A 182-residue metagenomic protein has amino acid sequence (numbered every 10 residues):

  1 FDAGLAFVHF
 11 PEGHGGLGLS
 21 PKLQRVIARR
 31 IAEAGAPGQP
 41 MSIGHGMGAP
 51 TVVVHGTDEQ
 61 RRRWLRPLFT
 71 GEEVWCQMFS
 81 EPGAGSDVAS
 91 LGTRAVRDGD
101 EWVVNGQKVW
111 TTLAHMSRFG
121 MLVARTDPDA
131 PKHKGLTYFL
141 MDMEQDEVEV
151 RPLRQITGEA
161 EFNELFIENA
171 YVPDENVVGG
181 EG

Functional and structural regions predicted by a protein language model:
F1-E72, T112-F119: Internal helix-loop-helix
G4, I27-A32, V123-A124, L140-D146 (+1 more regions): Short Ser/Thr-interspersed hydrophobic loop/turn segments at strand-loop and sheet-helix junctions that line or gate
M78, G92, N105-E149: A short core secondary-structure module
G83-L91: Active-site-adjacent elements of ketosynthase-type condensing enzymes
A84, V109-A114, I156-T157: Glycine-rich phosphate/pyrophosphate-binding beta-alpha loops
S90, E144-Y171: Flexible, small-/acidic-enriched active-site or ligand-binding loops
A95-V96: A structural signal for short hydrophobic beta-strand segments in well-ordered beta-sheet cores
A170-G182: Long, acidic (Asp/Glu-rich), low-complexity accessory segments flanking structured domains
